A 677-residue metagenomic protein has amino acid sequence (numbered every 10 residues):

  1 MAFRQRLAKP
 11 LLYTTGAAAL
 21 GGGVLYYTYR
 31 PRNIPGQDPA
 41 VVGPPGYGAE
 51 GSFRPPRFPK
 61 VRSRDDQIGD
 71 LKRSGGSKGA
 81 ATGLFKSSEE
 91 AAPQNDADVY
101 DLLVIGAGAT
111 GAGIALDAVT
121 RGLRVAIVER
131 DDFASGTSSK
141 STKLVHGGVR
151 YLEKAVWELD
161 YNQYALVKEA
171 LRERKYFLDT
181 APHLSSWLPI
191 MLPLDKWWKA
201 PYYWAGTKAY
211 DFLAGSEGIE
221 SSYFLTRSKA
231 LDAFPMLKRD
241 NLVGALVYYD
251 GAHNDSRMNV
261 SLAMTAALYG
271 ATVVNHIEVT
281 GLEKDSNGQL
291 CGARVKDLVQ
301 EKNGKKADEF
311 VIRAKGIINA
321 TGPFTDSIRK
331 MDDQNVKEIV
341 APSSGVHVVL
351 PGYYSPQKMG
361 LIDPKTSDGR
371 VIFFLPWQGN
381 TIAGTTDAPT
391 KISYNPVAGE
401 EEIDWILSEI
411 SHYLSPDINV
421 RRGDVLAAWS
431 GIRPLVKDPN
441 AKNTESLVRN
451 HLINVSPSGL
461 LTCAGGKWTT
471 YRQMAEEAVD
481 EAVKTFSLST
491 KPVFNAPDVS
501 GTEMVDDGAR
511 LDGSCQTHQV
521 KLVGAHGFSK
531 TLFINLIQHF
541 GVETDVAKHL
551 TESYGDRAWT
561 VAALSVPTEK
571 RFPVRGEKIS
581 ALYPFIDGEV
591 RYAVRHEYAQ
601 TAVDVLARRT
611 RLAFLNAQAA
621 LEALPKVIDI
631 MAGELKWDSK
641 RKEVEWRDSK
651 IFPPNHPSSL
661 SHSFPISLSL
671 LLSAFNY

Functional and structural regions predicted by a protein language model:
A2-D101, T120: Extreme N-terminal leader/targeting segments of oxidoreductases
D70-L71, S77, L84, D131 (+16 more regions): C-terminal accessory subdomains/tails of enzymes that are appended
D98-Y100, G304-G316: Core beta-strand elements of the Rossmann-like FAD/NAD(P) dinucleotide-binding domain in flavoenzyme oxidoreductases
I105, I312-G322: Short hydrophobic core segments
G111-A112: N-terminal Rossmann-fold NAD(P) dinucleotide-binding loop
V119-K140: Glycine-rich FAD pyrophosphate-binding loop
A134-K168: Glycine-rich active-site loop/strand segments that organize a redox cofactor
N275-C291: A conserved short coil-to-beta-strand element within the FAD-binding core of flavoproteins
